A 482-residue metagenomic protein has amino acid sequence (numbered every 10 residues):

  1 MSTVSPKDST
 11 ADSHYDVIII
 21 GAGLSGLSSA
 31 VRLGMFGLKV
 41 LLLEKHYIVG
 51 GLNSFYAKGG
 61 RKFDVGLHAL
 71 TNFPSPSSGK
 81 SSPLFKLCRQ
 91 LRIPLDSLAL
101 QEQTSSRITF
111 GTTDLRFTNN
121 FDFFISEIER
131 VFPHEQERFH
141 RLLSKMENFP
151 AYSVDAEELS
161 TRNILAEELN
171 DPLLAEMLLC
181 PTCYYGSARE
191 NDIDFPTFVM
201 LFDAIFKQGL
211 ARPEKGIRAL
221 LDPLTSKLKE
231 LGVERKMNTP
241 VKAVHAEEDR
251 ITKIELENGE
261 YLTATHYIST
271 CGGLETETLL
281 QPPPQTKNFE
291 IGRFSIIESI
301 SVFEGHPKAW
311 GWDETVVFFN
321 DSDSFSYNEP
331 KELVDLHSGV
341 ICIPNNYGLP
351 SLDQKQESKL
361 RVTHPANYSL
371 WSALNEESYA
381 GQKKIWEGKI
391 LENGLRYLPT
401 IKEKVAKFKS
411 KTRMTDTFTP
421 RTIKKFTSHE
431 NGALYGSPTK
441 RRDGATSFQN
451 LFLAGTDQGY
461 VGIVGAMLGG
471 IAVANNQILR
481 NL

Functional and structural regions predicted by a protein language model:
D8-H134: N-terminal glycine-rich phosphate/pyrophosphate-binding loop and immediately adjacent elements
F110-D194: Rossmann-like flavin
A175-A188, V340, P399-Y460: A glycine-rich dinucleotide-binding beta-alpha-beta segment and adjacent secondary-structure elements that constitute
P181-A211, T446-Q449: Active-site-adjacent "gating/activation" loops or surface patches in catalytic cores
L201-I251: Helical element adjacent to the flavin cofactor pocket in flavoenzyme catalytic cores
K242-Q354: Mid-domain catalytic core of redox enzymes that form a hydrophobic substrate pocket/lid adjacent to a catalytic redox
K308-R413: C-terminal segments that line or cap access tunnels to active or ligand-binding sites in enzymes and enzyme-associated
T456-N481: A conserved FAD-binding loop/helix module that cradles the flavin
